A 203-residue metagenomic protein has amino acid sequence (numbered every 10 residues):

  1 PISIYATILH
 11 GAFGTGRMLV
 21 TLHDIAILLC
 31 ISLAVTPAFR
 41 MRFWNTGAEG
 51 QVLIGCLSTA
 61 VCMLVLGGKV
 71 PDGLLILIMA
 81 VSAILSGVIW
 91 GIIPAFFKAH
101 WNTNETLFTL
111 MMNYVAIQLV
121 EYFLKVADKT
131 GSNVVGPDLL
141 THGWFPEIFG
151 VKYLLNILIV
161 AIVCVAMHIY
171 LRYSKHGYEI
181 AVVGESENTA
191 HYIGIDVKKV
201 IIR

Functional and structural regions predicted by a protein language model:
S3-L66, I84, V88-I92, F96-T103: Single transmembrane alpha-helix segments in multi-pass membrane proteins
G11-G16, E105-Y173, V200-R203: Transmembrane helix-bundle core of multi-pass membrane transporters and related energy-transducing complexes
T15-R17, I25-L28, K69-I76, K152-L158 (+1 more regions): Membrane-interfacial loop-to-helix junctions in multi-pass transporters
G16-V20, L77-V81, I148: Short, amphipathic, aromatic/basic-enriched membrane-interface segments that mark the entry/exit of transmembrane
A26, C30-L33, I54-S58, C62 (+5 more regions): Hydrophobic faces of alpha-helical transmembrane segments in multi-pass integral membrane proteins
F39-G47, G68-V135, Y170-K175: Short loop segments and helix-boundary regions at transmembrane helix junctions of multi-pass inner-membrane proteins
A48-Q51, L74, E105, L155 (+2 more regions): Residue-level recognition of membrane-helix boundary sites in multi-pass small-molecule transporters
A166-I202: Membrane-helix/interface signature in polytopic inner-membrane proteins
